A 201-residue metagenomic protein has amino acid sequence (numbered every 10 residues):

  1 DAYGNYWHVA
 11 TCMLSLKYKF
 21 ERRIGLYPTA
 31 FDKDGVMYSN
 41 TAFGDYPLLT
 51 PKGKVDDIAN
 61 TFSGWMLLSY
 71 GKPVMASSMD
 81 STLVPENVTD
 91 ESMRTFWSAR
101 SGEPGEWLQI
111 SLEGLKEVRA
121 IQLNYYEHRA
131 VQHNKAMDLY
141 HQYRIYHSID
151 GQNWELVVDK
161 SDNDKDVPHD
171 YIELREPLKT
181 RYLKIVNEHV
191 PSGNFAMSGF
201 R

Functional and structural regions predicted by a protein language model:
Y3, C12-D56: Beta-rich carbohydrate-recognition and catalytic domains
G4-N5, E117: Loop/turn elements at helix/coil->beta-strand transitions in domains of secreted/extracellular proteins
W7-V9: Conserved beta-propeller blade signature
L26, Y70-G71, V118, M197: Hydrophobic residues on conserved beta-strands that form the core of alpha/beta folds
T41, V158-S161: Short hydrophobic alpha-helix segments
D56-E91: Predominantly extracellular/luminal regions of secreted and cell-surface proteins, especially disulfide-bonded
D90-V158, P168-R201: Aromatic, loop-rich ligand-recognition surfaces of beta-strand-rich domains
D162-D166: Short proline/glycine- and polar residue-rich coil/turn motifs
